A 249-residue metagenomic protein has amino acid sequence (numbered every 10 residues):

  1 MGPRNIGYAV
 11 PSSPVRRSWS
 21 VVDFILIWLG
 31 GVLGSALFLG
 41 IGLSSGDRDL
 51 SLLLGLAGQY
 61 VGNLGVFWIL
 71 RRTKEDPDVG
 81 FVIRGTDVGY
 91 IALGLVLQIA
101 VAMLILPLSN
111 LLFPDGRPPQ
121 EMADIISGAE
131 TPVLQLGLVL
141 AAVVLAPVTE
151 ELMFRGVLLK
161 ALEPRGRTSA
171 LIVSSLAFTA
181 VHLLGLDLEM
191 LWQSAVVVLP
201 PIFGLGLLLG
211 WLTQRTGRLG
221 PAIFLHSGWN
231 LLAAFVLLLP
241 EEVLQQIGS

Functional and structural regions predicted by a protein language model:
G2-V32, K74-I105, P164-S169: Interfacial transmembrane-helix boundary/kink motif in multi-pass membrane proteins
Y8, M103, P132-S249: Transmembrane helix-loop-helix hairpins at the membrane interface of multi-pass integral membrane proteins
R16-F24, R48-Q59, T86-G94, L134-V139 (+4 more regions): Residue-level signature of transmembrane alpha-helical entry/exit and packing/kink sites in multi-pass membrane
F24-A36, L56, Y60, L64 (+10 more regions): Alpha-helical transmembrane spans of integral membrane proteins, capturing the lipid-embedded, hydrophobic core of TM
F24-T73, E121-A129: Alpha-helical transmembrane segments in multi-pass membrane proteins
V32, A36-S44, L64-R72, D76 (+5 more regions): Short hydrophobic alpha-helical membrane-anchoring segments
S45-S51, D76-A146, V243-S249: Juxtamembrane helix-loop-helix connectors linking adjacent transmembrane helices in multi-pass membrane enzymes
